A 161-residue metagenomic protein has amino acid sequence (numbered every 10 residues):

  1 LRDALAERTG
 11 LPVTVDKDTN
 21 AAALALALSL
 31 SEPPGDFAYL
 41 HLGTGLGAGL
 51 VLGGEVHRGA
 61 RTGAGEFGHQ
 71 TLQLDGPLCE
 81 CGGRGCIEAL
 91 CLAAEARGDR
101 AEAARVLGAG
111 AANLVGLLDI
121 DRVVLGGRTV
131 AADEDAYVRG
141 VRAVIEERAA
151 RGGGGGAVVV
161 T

Functional and structural regions predicted by a protein language model:
L1-G82, C86, C91: Phosphate-binding/catalytic loop of phosphoryl-transfer enzymes
D3, E7-L11, S29-P34, D75-T161: ATP-binding/phosphotransfer module of carbohydrate and carboxylate kinases, centering on a glycine-rich
